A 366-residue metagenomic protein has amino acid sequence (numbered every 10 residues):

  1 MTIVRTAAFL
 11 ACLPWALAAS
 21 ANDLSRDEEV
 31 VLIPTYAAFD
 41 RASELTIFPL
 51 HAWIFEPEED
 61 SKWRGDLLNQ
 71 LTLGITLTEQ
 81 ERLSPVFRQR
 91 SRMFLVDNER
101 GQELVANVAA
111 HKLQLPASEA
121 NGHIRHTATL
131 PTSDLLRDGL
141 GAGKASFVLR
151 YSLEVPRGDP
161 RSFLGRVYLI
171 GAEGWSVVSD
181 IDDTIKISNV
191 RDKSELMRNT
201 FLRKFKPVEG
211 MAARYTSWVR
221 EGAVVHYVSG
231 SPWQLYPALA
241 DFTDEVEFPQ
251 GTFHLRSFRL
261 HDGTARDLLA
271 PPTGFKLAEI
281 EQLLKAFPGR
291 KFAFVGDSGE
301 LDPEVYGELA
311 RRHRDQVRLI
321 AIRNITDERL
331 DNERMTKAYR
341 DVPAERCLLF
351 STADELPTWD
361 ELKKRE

Functional and structural regions predicted by a protein language model:
M1-A8: Bacterial N-terminal signal peptides that target proteins for export
A19-R166, E355-E366: Intrinsically disordered, serine/threonine/proline
R166-A172: Short beta-strand edge segments in extracellular beta-sheet folds
W175-S188: Asp-based phosphoryl-transfer active-site loop
F201-V224, W233-P237: Short, acidic loop-to-helix structural element flanking the phosphoryl-transfer center in phosphate-processing enzymes
S217-H226, K285-F292: Short, surface-exposed connector motifs at secondary-structure boundaries
S231-E366: C-terminal cap/substrate-recognition subdomain and adjoining C-terminal extension of metal-dependent phosphatase-like
